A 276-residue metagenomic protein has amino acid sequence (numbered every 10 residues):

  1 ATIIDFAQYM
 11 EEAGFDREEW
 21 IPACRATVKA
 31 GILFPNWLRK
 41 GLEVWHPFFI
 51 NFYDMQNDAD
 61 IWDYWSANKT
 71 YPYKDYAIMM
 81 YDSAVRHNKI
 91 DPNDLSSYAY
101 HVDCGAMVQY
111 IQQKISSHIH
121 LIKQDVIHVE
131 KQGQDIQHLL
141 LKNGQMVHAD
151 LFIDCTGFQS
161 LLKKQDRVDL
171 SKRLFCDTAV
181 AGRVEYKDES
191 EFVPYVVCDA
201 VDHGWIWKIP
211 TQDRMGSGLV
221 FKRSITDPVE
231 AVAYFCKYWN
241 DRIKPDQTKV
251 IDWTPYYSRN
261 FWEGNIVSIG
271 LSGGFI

Functional and structural regions predicted by a protein language model:
A1-Q8, I21, I122, I136 (+2 more regions): Short intrinsically disordered, low-complexity coil segments enriched in acidic
T2-V85: Dinucleotide-binding Rossmann-like beta1-alpha1 core, especially the glycine-rich loop that anchors the ADP
W20, W37-R39, W62-W65, Y100 (+4 more regions): Tryptophan-centered motif/residue detector
W20-A23, Q124, I251: Conserved beta-strand termini and adjacent loop/short-helix elements that scaffold enzyme active sites in alpha/beta
K29-L33, E130-I136, T254-F261: Short, solvent-exposed polar/charged micro-motifs at secondary-structure junctions
N88-L95: Short glycine/proline-rich turn/loop motifs
L95-W239: Predominantly flavin-linked oxidoreductase catalytic cores and closely associated redox partners
Q212, K222-I276: FAD/FMN-dependent oxidoreductases across multiple families
